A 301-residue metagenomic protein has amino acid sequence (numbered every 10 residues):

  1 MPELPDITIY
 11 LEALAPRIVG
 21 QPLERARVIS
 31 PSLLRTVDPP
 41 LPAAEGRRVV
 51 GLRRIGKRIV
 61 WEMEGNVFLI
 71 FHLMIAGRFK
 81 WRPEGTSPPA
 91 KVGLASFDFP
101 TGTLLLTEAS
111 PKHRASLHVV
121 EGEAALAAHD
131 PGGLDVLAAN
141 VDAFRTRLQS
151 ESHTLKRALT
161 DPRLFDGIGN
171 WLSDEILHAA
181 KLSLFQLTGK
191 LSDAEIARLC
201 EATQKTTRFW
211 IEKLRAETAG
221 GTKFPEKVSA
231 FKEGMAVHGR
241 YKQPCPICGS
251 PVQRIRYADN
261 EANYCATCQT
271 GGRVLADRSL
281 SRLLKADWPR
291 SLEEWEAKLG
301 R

Functional and structural regions predicted by a protein language model:
M1-V120, A138, D193, R282-R301: Gly/Gly-Pro- and Ser/Thr-rich, intrinsically disordered tail segments characteristic of DNA damage-repair and tolerance
E12, I70-L73, W81-P83, F99-T101 (+5 more regions): Intrinsically disordered, low-complexity regions enriched in small/polar residues
P22-P40, R53, R147-R301: Basic, nucleic-acid-binding surfaces and adjacent catalytic neighborhoods in DNA/RNA-processing proteins
L69-L182, L187-K190, A194, L199: Phosphate/anion-contacting hairpin/loop surfaces
